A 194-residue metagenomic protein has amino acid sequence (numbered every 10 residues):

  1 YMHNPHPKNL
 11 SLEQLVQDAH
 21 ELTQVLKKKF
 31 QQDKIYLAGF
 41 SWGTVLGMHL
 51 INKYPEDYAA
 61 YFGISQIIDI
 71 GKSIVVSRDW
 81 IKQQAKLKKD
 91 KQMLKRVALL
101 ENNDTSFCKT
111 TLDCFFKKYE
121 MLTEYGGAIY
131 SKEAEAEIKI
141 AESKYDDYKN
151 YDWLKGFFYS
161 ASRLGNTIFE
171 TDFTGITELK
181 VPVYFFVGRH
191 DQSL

Functional and structural regions predicted by a protein language model:
Y1-E13: Cap/lid segment of the alpha/beta-hydrolase catalytic domain
Q14-K34: Conserved acidic catalytic loop of the alpha/beta-hydrolase fold
I35, G39-T44: Conserved alpha/beta-hydrolase "nucleophile elbow" surrounding the catalytic nucleophile
T44-E56: Short glycine-enriched nucleophile-adjacent loop and the immediately C-terminal alpha-helix near the catalytic center
V45, Y58-D104: A catalytic-pocket lid/entrance helix-loop region that shapes and gates access to the active site across common
K88-G175, V181: Alpha/beta-hydrolase
L179, F185-V187: Short beta-strand/loop motif that positions the catalytic acidic residue of the alpha/beta-hydrolase fold
H190-S193: Acidic catalytic loop of the alpha/beta-hydrolase fold
